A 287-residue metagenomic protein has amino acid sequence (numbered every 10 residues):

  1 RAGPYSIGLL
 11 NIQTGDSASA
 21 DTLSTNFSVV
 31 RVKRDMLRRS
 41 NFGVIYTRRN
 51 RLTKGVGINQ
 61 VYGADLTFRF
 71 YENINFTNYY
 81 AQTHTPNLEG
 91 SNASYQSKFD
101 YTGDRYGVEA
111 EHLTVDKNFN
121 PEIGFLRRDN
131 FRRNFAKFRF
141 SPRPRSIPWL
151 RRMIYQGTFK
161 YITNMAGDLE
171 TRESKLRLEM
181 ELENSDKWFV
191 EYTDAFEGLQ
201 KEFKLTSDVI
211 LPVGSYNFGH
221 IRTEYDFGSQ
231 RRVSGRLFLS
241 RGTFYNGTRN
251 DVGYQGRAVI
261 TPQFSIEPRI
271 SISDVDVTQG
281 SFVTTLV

Functional and structural regions predicted by a protein language model:
R1-G57, D65: A conserved hydrophobic secondary-structure block that centers on an alpha-helix together with its immediately flanking
S28, Y62, A93-Y95: Beta-rich catalytic cores
I58, Y71-V287: Exposed, low-structure sequence patches enriched in small/polar residues
D65-L66, Y79: Conserved short internal alpha-helix adjacent to the catalytic or cofactor-binding core of large enzyme scaffolds
